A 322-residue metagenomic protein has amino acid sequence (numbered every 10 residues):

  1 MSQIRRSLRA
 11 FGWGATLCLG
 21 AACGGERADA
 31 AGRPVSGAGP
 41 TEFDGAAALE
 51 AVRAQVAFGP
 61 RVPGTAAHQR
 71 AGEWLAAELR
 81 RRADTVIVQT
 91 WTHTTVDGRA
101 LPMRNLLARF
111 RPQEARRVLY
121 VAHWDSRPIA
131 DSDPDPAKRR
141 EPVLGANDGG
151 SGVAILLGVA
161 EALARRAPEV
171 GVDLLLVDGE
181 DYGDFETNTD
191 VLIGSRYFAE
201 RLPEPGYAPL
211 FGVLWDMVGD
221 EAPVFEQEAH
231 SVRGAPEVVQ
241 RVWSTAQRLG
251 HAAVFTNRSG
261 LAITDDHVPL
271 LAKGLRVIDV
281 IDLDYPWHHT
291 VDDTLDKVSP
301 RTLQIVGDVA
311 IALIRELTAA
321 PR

Functional and structural regions predicted by a protein language model:
S2-W13: Bacterial N-terminal signal peptides that target proteins for export
C23-E26: Bacterial signal peptide processing site
G37-E42, A57-A66, H93-D97, K138-G150 (+5 more regions): Second-shell loop/turn segments in exported
A47-A54, R70, W74-R81, S151-G158 (+7 more regions): Extracytoplasmic/secreted proteins, especially bacterial periplasmic and envelope-associated proteins
A51-Q113: A non-catalytic alpha/beta surface segment that caps or lines the substrate-entry region of metallo-dependent hydrolase
R61-P63, H93-T94, Q113-E114, W124-P128 (+4 more regions): Solvent-exposed loop/turn segments at secondary-structure junctions within structured extracellular/periplasmic domains
R140-E237, A262: Acidic/histidine-rich catalytic neighborhood of metal-dependent amide-processing enzymes
F211, V218-R322: Active-site-adjacent substrate-binding region of metalloamidase/peptidase-like peptide-processing proteins
